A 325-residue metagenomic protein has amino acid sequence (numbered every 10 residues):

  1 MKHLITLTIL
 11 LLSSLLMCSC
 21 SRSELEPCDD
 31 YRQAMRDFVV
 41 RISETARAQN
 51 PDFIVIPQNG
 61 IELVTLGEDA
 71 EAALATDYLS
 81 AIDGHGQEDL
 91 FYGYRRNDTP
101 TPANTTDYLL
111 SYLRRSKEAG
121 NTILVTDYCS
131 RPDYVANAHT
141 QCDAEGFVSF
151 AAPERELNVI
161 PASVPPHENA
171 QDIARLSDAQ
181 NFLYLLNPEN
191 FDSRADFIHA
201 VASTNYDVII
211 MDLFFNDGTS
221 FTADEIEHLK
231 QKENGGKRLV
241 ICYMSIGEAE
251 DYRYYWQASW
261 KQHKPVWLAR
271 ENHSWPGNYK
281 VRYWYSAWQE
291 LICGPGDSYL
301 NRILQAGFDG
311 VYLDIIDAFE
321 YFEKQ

Functional and structural regions predicted by a protein language model:
M1-L4: Positively charged n-region of N-terminal signal peptides that target proteins for export
T8-L15: Bacterial N-terminal signal peptides
C18-S19: C-terminal motif of bacterial Sec signal peptides marking the signal peptidase cleavage site
S23-Q325: Glycan-processing catalytic domains of CAZymes
